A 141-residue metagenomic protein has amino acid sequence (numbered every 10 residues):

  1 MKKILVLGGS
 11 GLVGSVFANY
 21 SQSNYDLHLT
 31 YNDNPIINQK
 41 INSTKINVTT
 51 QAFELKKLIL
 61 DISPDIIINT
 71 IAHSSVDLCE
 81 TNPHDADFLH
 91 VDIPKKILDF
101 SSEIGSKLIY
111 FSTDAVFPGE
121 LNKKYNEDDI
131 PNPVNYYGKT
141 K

Functional and structural regions predicted by a protein language model:
K2-N24: N-terminal Rossmann NAD(P)H-binding glycine-rich loop of SDR-like oxidoreductase domains
L7, T30, T70-I71, L108-D114: SDR active-site strand-loop-helix element
Y25, I62, F100-I104: Helix C-cap/helix->beta junction micro-motif
Y25-I36: Conserved glycine-rich Rossmann-like NAD(P)H-binding loop of the short-chain dehydrogenase/reductase
N38-A52: Rossmann-fold cofactor-recognition segment
V48-L89: NAD(P)H-binding glycine-rich loop region in Rossmannoid oxidoreductase-like domains and their noncatalytic homologs
I67, T81-I109: NAD(P)-cofactor binding segment of oxidoreductase domains
F88, D92-I93, V116-K141: Catalytic helix-loop patch of NAD(P)-dependent Rossmann-fold dehydrogenases
